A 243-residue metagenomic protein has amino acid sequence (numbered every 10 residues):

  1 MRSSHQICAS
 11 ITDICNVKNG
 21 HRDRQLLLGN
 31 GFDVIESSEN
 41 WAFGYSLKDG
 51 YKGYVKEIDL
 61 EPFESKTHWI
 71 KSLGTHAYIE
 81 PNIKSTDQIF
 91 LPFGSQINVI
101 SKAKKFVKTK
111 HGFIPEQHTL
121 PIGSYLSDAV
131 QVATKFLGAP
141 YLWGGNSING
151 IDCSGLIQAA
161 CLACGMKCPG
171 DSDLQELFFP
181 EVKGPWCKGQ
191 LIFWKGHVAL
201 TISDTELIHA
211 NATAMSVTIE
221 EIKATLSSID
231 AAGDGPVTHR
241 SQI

Functional and structural regions predicted by a protein language model:
M1-N19, Q25-L28, I35-S38, Y45-K48 (+6 more regions): SH3-family beta-barrel domains
N30, S95, G189-Q190: Structural motif
Y45-P62, V107-P121, L200-M215: Short, compositionally biased
G94-S95, I114-P115, S127, T134: Glycine- and small hydrophobic-enriched segments that form the cores of compact globular domains
A133, S147-C164, P169: Active-site nucleophilic cysteine motif
P140-S147: Second-shell loop/turn segments in exported
M166-K223: ...with weaker cross-activation on analogous glycine-rich loops/strands in unrelated enzymes
A214-I243: Hydrophilic extracytoplasmic domains
